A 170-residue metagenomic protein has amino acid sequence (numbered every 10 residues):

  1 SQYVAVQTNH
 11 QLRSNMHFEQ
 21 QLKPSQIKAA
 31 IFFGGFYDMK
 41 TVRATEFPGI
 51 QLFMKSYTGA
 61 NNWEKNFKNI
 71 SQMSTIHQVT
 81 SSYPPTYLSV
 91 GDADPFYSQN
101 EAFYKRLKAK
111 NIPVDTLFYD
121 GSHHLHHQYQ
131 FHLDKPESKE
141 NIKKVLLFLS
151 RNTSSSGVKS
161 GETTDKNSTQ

Functional and structural regions predicted by a protein language model:
S1-Q170: Alpha/beta-hydrolase superfamily serine-hydrolase fold, recognizing
